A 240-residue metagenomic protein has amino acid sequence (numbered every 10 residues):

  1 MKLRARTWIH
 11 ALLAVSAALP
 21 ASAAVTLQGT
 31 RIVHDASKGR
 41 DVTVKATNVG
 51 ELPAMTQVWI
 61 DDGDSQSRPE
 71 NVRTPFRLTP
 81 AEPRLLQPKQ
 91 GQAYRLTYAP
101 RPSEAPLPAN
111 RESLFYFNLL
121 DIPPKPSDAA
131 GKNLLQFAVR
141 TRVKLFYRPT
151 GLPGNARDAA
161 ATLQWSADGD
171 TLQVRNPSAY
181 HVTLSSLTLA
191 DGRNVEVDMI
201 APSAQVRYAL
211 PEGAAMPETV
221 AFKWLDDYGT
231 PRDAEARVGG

Functional and structural regions predicted by a protein language model:
M1-L12: Bacterial N-terminal signal peptides that target proteins for export
A18-S22: N-terminal signal peptide c-region/cleavage motif recognized by signal peptidases
A23-G50, G154-A167, V197: Beta-sheet-dominated interaction scaffolds and their linkers
V42-N48, L96, F115-L120, T171-N176: Buried hydrophobic-core signal for structured, non-transmembrane domains
V49-N71, P177-N194: Short acidic, flexible loop segments centered on an aromatic residue
R68-E104, D191-P217: Intrinsically disordered, low-complexity Pro/Gly/Ser/Thr-rich segments with frequent PxxP/GP/PP motifs and embedded
R101-L152, P217-G240: Terminal connector regions
S166-G240: Intrinsically disordered, low-complexity segments enriched in serine, threonine, and glycine
